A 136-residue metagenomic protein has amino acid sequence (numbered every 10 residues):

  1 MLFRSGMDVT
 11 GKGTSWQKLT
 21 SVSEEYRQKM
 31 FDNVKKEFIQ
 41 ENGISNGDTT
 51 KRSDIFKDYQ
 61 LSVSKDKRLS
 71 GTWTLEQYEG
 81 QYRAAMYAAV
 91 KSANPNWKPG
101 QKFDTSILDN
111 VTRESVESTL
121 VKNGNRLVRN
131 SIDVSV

Functional and structural regions predicted by a protein language model:
M1-V136: Type III/flagellar secretion export determinants
